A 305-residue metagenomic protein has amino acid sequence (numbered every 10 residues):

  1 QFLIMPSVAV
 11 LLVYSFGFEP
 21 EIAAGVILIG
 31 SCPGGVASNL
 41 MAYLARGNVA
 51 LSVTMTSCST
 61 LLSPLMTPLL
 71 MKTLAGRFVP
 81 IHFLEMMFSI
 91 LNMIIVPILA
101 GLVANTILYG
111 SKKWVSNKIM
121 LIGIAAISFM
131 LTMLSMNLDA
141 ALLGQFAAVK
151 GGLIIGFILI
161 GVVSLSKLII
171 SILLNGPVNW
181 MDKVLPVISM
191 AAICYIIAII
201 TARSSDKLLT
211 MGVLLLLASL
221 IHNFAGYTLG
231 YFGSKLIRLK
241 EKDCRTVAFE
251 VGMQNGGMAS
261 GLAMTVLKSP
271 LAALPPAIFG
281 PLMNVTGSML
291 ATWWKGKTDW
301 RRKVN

Functional and structural regions predicted by a protein language model:
Q1-N305: Alpha-helical transmembrane segments of multi-pass small-molecule/ion transporters
